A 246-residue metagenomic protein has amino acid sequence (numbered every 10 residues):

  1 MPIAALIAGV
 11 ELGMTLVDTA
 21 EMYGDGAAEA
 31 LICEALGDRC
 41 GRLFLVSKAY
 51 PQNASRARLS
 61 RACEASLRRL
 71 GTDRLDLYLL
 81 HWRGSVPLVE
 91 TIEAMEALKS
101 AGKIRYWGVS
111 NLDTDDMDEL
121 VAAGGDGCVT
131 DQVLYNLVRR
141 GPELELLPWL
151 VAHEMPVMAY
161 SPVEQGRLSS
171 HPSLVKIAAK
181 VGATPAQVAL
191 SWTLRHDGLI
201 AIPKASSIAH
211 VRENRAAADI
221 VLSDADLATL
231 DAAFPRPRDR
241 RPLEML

Functional and structural regions predicted by a protein language model:
M1-G9, S55-L70, D115-D118: Short, acidic/polar
M1-L43, P235, M245-L246: N-terminal binding-site loop/beta-alpha segment at the start of enzyme catalytic domains that lines or forms
P2, L6, A28, L59 (+4 more regions): Aromatic/hydrophobic pocket-lining residues that form the small-molecule binding cavity in soluble enzyme cores
V10-E11, C33-G41, E64-D73, A97-K99 (+2 more regions): Acidic (Asp/Glu)-rich catalytic clusters
V17, L75, W107: Glycine-centered flexible beta-alpha turn that most often forms the glycine-rich phosphate-binding loop
G41-A54, L77-H81, N111, L134-Y135: A short, structured active-site edge motif that brings together acidic residues
L67-V86: Active-site groove signature of glycoside hydrolases
R83-L246: Beta/alpha (TIM)-barrel catalytic core signal, keyed to glycine-rich beta->alpha loops juxtaposed to Asp/Glu that bind
